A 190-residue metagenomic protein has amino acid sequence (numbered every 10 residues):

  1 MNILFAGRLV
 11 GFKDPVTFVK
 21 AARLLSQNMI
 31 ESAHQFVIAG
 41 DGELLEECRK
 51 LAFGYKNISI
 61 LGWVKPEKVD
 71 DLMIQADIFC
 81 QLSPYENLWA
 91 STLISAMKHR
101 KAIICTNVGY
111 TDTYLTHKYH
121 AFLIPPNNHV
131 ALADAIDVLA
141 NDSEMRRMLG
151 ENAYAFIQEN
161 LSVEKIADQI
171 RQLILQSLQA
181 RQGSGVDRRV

Functional and structural regions predicted by a protein language model:
M1-K13, V19-R23: Conserved donor-binding/catalytic core segment of Leloir-type glycosyltransferases
E46-V64: Nucleotide-activated donor-binding/catalytic signature segment of Leloir-type glycosyltransferases, i.e., the conserved
W63-V64, D71-A76: Short alpha-helical donor nucleotide-sugar binding micro-motif in glycosyltransferases
D77, R100: A short alpha->beta transition loop at the rim of the catalytic pocket in nucleotide-sugar-dependent
A102-C105: Short hydrophobic beta-strand element within catalytic cores of glycosyltransferases and related nucleotide-activated
H117-K118, F122-H129, V138-S143: Conserved acidic donor-binding segment of nucleotide-sugar-dependent glycosyltransferases
A131, V138, M145-E159, I166-Q172: A short, well-ordered alpha-helix in the C-terminal region of glycosyltransferases
